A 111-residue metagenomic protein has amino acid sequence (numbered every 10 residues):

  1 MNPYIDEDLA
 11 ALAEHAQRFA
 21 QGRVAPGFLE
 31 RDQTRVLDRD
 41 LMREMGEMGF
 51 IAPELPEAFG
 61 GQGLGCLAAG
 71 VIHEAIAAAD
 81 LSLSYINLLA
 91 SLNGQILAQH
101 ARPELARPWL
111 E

Functional and structural regions predicted by a protein language model:
M1-A11: Intrinsic disorder at enzyme termini
L9, A13, L105-A106: Short, cationic motifs built from Arg/Lys/His that form the positively charged side of catalytic pockets
A25-E111: Glycine-rich flavin
